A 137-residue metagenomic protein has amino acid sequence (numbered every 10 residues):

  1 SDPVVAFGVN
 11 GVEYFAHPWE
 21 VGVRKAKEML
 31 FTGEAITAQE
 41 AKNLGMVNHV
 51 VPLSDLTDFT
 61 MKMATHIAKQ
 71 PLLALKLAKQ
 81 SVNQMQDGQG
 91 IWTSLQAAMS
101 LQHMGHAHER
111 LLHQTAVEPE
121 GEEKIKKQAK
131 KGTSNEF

Functional and structural regions predicted by a protein language model:
S1-M29, F59, M63: CoA-thioester-processing core
P3, T37-M46: Active-site-proximal glycine-rich helix-loop-beta segment
G8, V12, G22, G33 (+2 more regions): Glycine-centered flexibility sites
G22, T37, P52-D55: Short loop/turn segments at beta->alpha junctions
G33-A38, D58, K62-T65, K69-F137: C-terminal alpha-helix plus adjacent terminal tail
V47-F59: Short acidic-hydrophobic, aromatic-tinged amphipathic segments that line or gate anion-handling sites
